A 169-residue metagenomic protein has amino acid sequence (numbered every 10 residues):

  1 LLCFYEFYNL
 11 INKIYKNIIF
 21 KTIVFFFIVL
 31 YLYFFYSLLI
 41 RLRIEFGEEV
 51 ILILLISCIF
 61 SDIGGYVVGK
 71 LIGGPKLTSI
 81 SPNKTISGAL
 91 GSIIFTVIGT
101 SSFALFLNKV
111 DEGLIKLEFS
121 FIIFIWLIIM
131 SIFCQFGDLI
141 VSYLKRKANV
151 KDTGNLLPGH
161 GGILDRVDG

Functional and structural regions predicted by a protein language model:
L1-I128, I132: Membrane-embedded alpha-helical bundles of polytopic integral membrane proteins
R146-G169: Interfacial loop-to-transmembrane junctions
